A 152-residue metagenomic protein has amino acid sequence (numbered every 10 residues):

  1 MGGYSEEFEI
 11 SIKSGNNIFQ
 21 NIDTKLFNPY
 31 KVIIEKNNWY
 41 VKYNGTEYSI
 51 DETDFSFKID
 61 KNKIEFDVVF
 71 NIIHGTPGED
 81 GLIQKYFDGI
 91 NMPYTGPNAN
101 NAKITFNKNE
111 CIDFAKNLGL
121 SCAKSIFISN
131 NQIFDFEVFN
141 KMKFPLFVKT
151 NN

Functional and structural regions predicted by a protein language model:
M1-N100, T105-F106, E110-D113, N117 (+1 more regions): ATP-binding N-terminal substructure of ATP-dependent carboxylate-amine bond-forming enzymes
P29-K31, S125, V148: Generic structural hydrophobic/aromatic packing signal, biased to beta-strands
I64, L120, M142: Structured loop/turn residues at beta-strand edges in well-structured enzyme cores
K108-I112, C122, F144-P145: Hydrophobic, well-ordered secondary-structure segments
A115, F139-N152: ATP-grasp fold ATP-binding core
S121-F127: Phosphate/pyrophosphate-binding betaalpha-module
